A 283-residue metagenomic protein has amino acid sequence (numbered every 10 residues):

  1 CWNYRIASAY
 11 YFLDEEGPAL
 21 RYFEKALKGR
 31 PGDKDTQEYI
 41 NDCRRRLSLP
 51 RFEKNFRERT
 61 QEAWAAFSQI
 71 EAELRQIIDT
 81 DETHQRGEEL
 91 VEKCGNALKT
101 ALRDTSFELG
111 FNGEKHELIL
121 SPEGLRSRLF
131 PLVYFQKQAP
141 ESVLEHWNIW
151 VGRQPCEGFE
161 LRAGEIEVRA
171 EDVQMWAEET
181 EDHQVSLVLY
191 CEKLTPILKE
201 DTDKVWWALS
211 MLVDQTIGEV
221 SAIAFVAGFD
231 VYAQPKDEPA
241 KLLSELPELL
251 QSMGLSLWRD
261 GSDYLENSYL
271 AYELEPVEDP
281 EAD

Functional and structural regions predicted by a protein language model:
K25-A26: Canonical positions in the second alpha-helix
